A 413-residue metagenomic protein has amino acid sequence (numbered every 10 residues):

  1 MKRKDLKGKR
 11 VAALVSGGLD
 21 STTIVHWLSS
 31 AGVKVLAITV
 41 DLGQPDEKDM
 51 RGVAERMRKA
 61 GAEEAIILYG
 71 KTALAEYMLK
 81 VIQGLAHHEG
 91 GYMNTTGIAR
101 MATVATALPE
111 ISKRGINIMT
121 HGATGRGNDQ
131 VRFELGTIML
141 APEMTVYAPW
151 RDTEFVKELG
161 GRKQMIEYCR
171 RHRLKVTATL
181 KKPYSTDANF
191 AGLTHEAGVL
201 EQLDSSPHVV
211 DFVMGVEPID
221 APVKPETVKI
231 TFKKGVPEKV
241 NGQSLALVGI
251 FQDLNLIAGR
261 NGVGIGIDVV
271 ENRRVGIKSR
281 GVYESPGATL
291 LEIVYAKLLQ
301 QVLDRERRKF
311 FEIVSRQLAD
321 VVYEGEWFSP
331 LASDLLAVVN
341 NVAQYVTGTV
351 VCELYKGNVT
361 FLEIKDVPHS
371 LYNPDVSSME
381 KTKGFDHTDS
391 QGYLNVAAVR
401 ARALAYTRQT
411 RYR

Functional and structural regions predicted by a protein language model:
M1-R413: Nucleotide-activated chemistry modules centered on ATP-dependent adenylation/adenylyltransferase
